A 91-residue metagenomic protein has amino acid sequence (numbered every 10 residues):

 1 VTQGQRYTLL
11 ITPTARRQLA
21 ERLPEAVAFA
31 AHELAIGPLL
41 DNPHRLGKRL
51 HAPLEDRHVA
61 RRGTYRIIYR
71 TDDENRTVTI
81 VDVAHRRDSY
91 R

Functional and structural regions predicted by a protein language model:
V1-R61, D72-T79, D88-R91: Basic, Lys/Arg-enriched alpha-helical interface segments
T64: Glycine-rich phosphate-binding loop
A84: Residues forming the ATP-binding cleft of Hanks-type serine/threonine protein kinase domains
